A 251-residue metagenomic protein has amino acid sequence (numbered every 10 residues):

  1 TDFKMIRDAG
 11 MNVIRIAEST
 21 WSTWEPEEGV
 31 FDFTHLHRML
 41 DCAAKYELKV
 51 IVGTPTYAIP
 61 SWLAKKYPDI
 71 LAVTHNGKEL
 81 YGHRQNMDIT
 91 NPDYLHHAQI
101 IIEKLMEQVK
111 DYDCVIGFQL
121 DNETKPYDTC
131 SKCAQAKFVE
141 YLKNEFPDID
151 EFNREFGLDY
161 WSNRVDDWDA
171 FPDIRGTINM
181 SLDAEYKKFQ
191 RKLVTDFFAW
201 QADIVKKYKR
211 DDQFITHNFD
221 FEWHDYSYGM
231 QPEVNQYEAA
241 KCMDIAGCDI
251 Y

Functional and structural regions predicted by a protein language model:
D2-E79, W200-K209: Aromatic-lined substrate-binding rim segments of carbohydrate-active enzymes
L80-I245, D249-Y251: Polysaccharide-binding and catalytic clefts of secreted carbohydrate-active enzymes
